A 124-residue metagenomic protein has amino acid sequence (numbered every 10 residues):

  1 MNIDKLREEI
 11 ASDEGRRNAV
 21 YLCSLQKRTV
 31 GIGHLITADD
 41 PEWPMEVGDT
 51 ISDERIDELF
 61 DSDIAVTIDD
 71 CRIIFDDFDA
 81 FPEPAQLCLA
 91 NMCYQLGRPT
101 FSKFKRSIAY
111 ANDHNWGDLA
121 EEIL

Functional and structural regions predicted by a protein language model:
M1-I3, P41, P82: Short, structured coil/loop segments at alpha-helix boundaries
M1-R17, L25-Q26, H34-I36, I51 (+4 more regions): Long, amphipathic alpha-helical surface segments
N18-Y21, I73-A85, R106, E122: Surface-exposed patches in mature extracellular/periplasmic domains of secreted proteins
Y21-V47, P84-A85: Short, surface-exposed glycine/acidic/tryptophan-bearing loops
T29-G31, C88-N91, D118-L119: Structural recognition of the beta-strand scaffold that forms the well-ordered cores of secreted hydrolase catalytic
W43-F75, E83-F101: Alpha-helical segment that forms one wall of the substrate-binding/catalytic cleft in peptidoglycan-active domains
